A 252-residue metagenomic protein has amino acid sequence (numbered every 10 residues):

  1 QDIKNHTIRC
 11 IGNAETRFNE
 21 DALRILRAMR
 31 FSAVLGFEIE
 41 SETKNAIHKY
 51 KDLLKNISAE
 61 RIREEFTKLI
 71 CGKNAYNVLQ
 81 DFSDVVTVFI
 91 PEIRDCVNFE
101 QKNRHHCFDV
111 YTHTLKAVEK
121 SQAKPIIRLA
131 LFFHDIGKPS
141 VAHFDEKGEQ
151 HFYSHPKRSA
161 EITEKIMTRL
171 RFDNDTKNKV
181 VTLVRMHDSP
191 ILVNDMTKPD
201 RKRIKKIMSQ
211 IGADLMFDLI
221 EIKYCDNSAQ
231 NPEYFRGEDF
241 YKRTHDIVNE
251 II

Functional and structural regions predicted by a protein language model:
Q1-F132, I136-S154, R158-F172: Glycine- and charge-enriched loop/helix tracts that form the active or gating conduit in phosphate/cation-handling
D95-C96, N103, H113-K116, K120-I252: C-terminal subdomains that position terminal phosphate/3'-OH groups for nucleotidyl transfer/ligation, primarily on
